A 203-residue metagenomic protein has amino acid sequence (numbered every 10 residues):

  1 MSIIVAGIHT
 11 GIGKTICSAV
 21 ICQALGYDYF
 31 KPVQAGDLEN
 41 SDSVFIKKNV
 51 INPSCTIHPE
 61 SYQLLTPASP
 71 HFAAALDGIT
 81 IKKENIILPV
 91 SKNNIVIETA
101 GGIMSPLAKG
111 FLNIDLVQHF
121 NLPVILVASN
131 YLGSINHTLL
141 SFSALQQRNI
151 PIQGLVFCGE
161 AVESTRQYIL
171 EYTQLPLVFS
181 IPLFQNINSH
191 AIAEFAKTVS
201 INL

Functional and structural regions predicted by a protein language model:
I4-I21: Glycine-rich phosphate-binding P-loop
I16-T80, P89, N93: N-terminal phosphate/diphosphate-binding loop that engages ATP/GTP or pyrophosphate donors across diverse enzyme folds
K31-V33, I125-A128, Q153-G159: Short internal beta-strands
I86-A108: Switch II (G3) loop of P-loop NTPases
A108-Y131: Inter-motif core of Ras-like GTPase G domains
S134: Class I SAM-dependent methyltransferase SAM-binding "motif I" and its flanking Rossmann-like core
S143-L203: C-terminal lobe/tail of nucleotide-utilizing enzymes
